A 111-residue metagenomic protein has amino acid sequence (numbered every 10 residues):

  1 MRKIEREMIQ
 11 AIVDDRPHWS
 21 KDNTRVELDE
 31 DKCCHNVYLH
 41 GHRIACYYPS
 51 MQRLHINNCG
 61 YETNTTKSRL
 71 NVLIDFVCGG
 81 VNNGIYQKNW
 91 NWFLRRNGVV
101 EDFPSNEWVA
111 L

Functional and structural regions predicted by a protein language model:
M1-L111: Terminal leader/tail segments of proteins
